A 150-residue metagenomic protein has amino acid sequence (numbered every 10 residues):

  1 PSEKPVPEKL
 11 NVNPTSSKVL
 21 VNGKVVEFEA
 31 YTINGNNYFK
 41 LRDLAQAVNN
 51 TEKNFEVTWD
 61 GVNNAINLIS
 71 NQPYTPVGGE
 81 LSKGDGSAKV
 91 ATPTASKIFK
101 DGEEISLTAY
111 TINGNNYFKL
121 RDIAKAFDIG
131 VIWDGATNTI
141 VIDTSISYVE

Functional and structural regions predicted by a protein language model:
P1-E150: Primary recognition of N-terminal secretory signal peptides and signal-anchoring hydrophobic helices
